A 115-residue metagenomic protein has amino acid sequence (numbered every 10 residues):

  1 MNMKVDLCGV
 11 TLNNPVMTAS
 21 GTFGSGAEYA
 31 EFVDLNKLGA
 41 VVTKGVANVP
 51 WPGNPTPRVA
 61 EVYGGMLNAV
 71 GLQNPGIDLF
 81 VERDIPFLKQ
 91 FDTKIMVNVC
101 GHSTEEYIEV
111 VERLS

Functional and structural regions predicted by a protein language model:
M1-K94, G101: N-terminal capping/small domains of soluble enzymes
K89, V99-S115: Conserved alpha/beta-domain cores
